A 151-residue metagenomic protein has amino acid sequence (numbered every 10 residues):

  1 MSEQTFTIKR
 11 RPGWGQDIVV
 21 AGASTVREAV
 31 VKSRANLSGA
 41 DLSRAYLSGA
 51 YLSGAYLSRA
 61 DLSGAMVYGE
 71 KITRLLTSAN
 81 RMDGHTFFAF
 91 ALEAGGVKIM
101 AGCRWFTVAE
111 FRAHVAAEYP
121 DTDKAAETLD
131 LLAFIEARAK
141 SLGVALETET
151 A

Functional and structural regions predicted by a protein language model:
M1-Y51, Y56, S141-A151: Extended, small-residue-rich solenoid/repeat segments and analogous flexible loops that form exposed scaffolds
R10, A50, A55, A60 (+4 more regions): Generic alpha-helical secondary structure signal
G13-I18, G96-I99, A113-D121: Charged, low-complexity surface segments at secondary-structure and domain boundaries
L57, L62-V108, A113: Glycine-rich hexapeptide-repeat left-handed beta-helix
T77, M82, F87, T128-E136 (+1 more regions): Solvent-exposed, non-transmembrane amphipathic alpha-helical segments
G102-T107, R112-L146: Domain-scale recognition of modular recruitment/scaffold domains used in eukaryotic signaling
